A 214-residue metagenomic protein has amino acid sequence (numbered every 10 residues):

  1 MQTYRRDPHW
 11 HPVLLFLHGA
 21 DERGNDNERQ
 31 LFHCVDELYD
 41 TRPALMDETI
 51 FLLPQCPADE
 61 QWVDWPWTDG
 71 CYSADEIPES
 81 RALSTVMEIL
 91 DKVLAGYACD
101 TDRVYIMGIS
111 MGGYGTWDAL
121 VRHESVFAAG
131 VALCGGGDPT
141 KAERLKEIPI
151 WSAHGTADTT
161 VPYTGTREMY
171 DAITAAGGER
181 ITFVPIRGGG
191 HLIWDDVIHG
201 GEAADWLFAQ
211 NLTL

Functional and structural regions predicted by a protein language model:
M1-V13, T49, A82, M107-I109 (+7 more regions): A domain-start/cap signature at the N-terminus of enzymes
Y4-H9, W65-S110: Gly/Ser-rich "nucleophile elbow"/oxyanion-hole loop immediately N-terminal to the catalytic nucleophile in hydrolases
V13, A20-L83: Active-site machinery of serine-nucleophile hydrolases
L17-G19, H154-G155: The conserved beta1-alpha1 loop
F32-R42, L133-E143, E168: Alpha-helical scaffolding within the catalytic cores of extracellular/periplasmic polymer-degrading hydrolases
D47, L145-I150: Short, proline-enriched alpha-helix->beta-strand connector loops that line the catalytic pocket of alpha/beta-hydrolase
A95-G96, D102-R144: Primarily recognizes the serine-hydrolase "nucleophile elbow" in alpha/beta-hydrolase and SGNH/GDSL folds
L133, P149-A153, A157-L214: C-terminal catalytic histidine-bearing segment of alpha/beta-hydrolase fold enzymes
